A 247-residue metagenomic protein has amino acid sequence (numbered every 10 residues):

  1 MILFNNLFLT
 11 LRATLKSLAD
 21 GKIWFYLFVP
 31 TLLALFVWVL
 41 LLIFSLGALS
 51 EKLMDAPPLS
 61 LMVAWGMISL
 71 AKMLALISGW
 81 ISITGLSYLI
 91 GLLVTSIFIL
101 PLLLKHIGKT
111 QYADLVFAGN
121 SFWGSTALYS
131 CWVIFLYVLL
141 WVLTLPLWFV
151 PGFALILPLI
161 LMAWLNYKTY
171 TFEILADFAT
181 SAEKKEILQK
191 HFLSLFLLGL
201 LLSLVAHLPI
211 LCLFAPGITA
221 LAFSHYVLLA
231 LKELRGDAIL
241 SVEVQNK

Functional and structural regions predicted by a protein language model:
F4-F8, M54-G66, I90-A127, T169-L188 (+1 more regions): Membrane-interface segments at transmembrane-helix boundaries
L7, L11, V63, M67-L70 (+2 more regions): A hydrophobic membrane-anchoring feature enriched in long, contiguous, low-charge segments that mark signal-anchor
T14-L32, L115-V142, Y167-V205: Interfacial aromatic "cap" segments that immediately flank transmembrane helices in multipass membrane proteins
Y26-L46: Hydrophobic alpha-helical transmembrane segments of multi-pass membrane transport/permease proteins
L32-V37, L74, S78, F135 (+4 more regions): Lipid-exposed faces of alpha-helical membrane segments in multi-pass integral membrane proteins
L40-I81, A118-V142: Long, highly hydrophobic alpha-helical transmembrane signal-anchor segments
M73-K105, W148-L175, I210-L234: Selective recognition of hydrophobic, aromatic-rich stretches within alpha-helical transmembrane segments of polytopic
I187-K247: Long hydrophobic alpha-helical segments typical of transmembrane helices together with their membrane-interfacial
